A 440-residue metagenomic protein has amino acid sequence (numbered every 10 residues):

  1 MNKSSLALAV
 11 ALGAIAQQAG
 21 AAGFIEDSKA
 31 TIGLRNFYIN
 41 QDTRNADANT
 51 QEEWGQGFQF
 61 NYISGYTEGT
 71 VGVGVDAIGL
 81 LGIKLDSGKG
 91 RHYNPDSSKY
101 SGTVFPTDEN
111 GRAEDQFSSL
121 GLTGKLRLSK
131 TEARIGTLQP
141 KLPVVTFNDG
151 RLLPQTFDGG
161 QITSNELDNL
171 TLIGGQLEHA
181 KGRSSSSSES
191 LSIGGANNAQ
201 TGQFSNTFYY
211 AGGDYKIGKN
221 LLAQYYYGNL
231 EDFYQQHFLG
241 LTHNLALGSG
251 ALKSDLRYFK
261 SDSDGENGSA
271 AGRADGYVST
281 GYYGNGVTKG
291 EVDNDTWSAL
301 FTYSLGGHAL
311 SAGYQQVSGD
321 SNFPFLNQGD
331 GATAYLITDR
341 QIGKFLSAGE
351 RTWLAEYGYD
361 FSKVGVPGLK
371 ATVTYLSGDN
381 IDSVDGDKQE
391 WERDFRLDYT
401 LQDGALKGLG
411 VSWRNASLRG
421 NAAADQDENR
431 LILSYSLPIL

Functional and structural regions predicted by a protein language model:
A9-P140, F361-S362, D387-G404, G410-L440: Beta-barrel outer-membrane channel/assembly domains of diderm bacteria
E26, T50-Q56, Q116-L120, P154-D158 (+6 more regions): Residues that define the transmembrane beta-barrel architecture of outer-membrane proteins
A30, G69-G72, K130-R134, N169-I173 (+8 more regions): Repeated loop/turn-to-beta-strand initiation elements of outer-membrane beta-barrel proteins
I32, F58-S64, L122-L126, G160-S164 (+7 more regions): Residues on the lipid-exposed face of transmembrane beta-strands in outer-membrane beta-barrel proteins
N36-Y38, A133-F147, L172-E178, A211 (+5 more regions): Transmembrane beta-strand segments that form the barrel wall of outer-membrane beta-barrel proteins
Y62-D96, E109-S190, G213-K219, A309-D320: Outer membrane beta-barrel
I83-L85, I173-F208, S249-T333, W413-L431: Outer-membrane beta-barrel translocator/channel fold
G307-G386, E392-F395: C-terminal structural cap/anchor segments
